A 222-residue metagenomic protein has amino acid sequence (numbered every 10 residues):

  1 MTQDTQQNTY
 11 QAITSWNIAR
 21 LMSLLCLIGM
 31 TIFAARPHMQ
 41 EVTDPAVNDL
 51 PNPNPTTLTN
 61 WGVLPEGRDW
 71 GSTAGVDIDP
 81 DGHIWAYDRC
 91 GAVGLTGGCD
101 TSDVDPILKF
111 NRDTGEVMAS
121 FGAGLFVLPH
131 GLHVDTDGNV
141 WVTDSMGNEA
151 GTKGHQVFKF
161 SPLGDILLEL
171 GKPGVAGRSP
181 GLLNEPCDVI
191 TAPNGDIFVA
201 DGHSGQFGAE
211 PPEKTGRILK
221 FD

Functional and structural regions predicted by a protein language model:
M1-N8, I197: N-terminal Lys/Arg-rich, disordered targeting/topogenic segments
Y10-S23: N-terminal Sec-pathway targeting helices
M22-T31: Bacterial N-terminal signal peptides
T31-D222: Sequence-structural signature of mature extracellular/luminal beta-sheet repeat domains, prominently beta-propellers
